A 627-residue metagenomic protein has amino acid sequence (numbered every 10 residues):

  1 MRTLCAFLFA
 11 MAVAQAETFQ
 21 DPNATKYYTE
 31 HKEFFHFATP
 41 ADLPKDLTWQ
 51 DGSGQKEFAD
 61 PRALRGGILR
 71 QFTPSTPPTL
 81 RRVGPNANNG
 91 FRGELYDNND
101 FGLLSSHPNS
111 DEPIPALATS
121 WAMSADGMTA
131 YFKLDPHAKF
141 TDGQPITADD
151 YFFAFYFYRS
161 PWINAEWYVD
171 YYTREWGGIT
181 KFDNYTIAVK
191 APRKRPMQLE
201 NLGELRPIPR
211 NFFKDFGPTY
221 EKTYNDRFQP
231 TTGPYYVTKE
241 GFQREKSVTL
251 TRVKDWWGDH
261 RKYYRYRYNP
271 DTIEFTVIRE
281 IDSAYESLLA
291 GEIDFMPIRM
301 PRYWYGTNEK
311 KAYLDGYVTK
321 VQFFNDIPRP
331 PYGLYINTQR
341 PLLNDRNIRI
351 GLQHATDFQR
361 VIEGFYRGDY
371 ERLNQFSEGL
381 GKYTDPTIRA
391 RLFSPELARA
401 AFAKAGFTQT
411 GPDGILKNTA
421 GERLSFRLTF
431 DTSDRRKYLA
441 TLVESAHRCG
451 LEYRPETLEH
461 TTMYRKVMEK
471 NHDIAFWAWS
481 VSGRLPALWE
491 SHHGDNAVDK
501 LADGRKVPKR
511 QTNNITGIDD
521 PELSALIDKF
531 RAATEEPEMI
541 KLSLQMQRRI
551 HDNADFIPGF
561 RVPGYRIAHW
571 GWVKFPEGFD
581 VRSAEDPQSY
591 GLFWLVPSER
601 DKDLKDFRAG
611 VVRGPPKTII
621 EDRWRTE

Functional and structural regions predicted by a protein language model:
T18-T25, G52-S53, G241-V248, Y332 (+4 more regions): Detector for C-terminal structural segments
H36-E57, G66-A125, Y156, P230: N-terminal lobe/hinge region of extracytoplasmic solute-binding protein
L64, Y168-G217, T223-N225, P234-G241: Surface-exposed binding/hinge segments that line and control ligand-binding clefts or catalytic entry sites
R70, T147-A154, N184-K190, P234 (+9 more regions): Alpha-helical secondary-structure segments
N88, E94-F101, S105-E112, G203-R267 (+5 more regions): Gly/Pro-rich hinge or "lid" segments in bacterial periplasmic/extracellular proteins
T119-N164, A188-K190, A284-S287, L342-N344: Aromatic- and charge-enriched surface segment that lines or borders ligand/interaction sites
D135, T223-D226, W256-N308, V443-H460: Ligand-site clamp/hinge motif
P161, A165, I179, T238-T249 (+6 more regions): Extracellular/periplasmic solute-recognition and catalytic clefts
